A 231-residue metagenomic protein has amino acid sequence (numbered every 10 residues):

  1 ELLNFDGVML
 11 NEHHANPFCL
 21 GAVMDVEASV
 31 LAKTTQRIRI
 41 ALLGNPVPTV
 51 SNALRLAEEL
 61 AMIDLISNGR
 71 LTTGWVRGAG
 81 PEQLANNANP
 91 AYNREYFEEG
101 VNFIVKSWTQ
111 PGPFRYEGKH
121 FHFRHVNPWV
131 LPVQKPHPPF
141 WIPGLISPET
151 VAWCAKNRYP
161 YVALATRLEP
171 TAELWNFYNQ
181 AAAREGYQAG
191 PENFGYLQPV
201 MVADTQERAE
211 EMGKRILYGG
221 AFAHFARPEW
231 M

Functional and structural regions predicted by a protein language model:
E1-A41, K135-P138: N-terminal beta1-alpha1-beta2 module of alpha/beta enzyme domains
L2, A28-R37, L60-L71, A152-K156 (+1 more regions): Acidic (Asp/Glu)-rich catalytic clusters
V8-L10, I40-G44, L71-W75, F140-P143 (+2 more regions): Hydrophobic faces of well-ordered beta-strands that scaffold small-molecule active sites in alpha/beta enzyme cores
E12, L31, I63, I104 (+4 more regions): Conserved, mostly hydrophobic/aromatic
H14-V23, V47-S51, R167-E173, V202: Acidic-and-aromatic substrate-binding clefts and catalytic sites of carbohydrate-active enzymes
G44-L54, Q134-I146, V200-A203: Active-site mouth loops of central-metabolism enzymes
T49-Y116, P160-A163, R167-E169, N176: Flexible, glycine-rich active-site loops centered on histidine and acidic residues that chelate a metal or position
A91-W129, E169-M231: An alpha-helical appendage that flanks or caps ligand/catalytic pockets
